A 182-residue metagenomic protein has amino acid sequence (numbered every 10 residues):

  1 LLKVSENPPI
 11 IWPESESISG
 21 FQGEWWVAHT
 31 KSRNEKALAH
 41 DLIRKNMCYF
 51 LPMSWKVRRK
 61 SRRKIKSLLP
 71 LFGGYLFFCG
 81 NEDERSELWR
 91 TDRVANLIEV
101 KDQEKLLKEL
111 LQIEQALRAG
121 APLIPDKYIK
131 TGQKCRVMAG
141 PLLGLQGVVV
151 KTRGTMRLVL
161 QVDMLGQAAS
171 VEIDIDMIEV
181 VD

Functional and structural regions predicted by a protein language model:
L1-R136, V149-V150, M156-D182: Acidic-enriched and Gly/Ser
G140-L143: Short, charged beta-turn/beta-strand-edge "cap" motif at the junction between a beta-strand and an adjacent loop
Q146: Short glycine-/acidic-enriched loop or helix-start segments at secondary-structure transitions that form or flank
